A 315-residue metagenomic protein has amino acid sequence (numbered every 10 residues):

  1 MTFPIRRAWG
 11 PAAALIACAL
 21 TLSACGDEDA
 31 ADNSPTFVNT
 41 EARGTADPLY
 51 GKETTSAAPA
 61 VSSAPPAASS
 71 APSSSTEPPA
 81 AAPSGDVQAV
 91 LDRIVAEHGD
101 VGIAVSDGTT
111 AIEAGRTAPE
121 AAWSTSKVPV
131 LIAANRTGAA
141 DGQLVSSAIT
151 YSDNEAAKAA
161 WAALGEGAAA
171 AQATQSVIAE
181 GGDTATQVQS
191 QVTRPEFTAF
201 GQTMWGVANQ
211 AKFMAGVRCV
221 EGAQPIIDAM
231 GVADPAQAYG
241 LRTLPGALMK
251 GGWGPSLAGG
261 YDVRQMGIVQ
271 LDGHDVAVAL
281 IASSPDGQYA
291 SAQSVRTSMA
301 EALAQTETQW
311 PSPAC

Functional and structural regions predicted by a protein language model:
T2-A68, S74, P78-V95, A140 (+2 more regions): Structured C-terminal helix/loop/strand segments within mature extracytoplasmic catalytic/sensor domains
S75-A81, E113-E120, L144-S147, A157-G165 (+2 more regions): Second-shell loop/turn segments in exported
A96, N135-A139, I149-A157, W161-E166 (+6 more regions): Sec-exported extracytoplasmic/periplasmic mature domains
A96-P119: Short, conserved catalytic-motif segment at the N-terminal edge
S106-G108, A134, A148-D153, A160-L164 (+5 more regions): Active-site-proximal beta-strand/loop segments in catalytic clefts of secreted hydrolases
P119-A139, A148, V278: Active-site SXXK
A163-C219: Mid-domain, small-residue-enriched loop/turn segments at the edges of structured enzyme/sensor domains
K212-P255: Conserved active-site loop region of the serine DD-peptidase/beta-lactamase
